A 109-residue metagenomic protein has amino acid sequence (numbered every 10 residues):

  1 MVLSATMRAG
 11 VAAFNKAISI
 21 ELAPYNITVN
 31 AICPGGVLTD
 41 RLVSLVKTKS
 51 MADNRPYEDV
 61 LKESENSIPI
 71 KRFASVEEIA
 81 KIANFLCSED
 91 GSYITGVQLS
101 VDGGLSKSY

Functional and structural regions predicted by a protein language model:
V2: Cytosolic ligand/metal-binding cores
M7-R8, N15: Active-site helix of classical SDR
N15-K16, A80-A83, C87: Short-chain dehydrogenase/reductase
L22-P24, V37, A74, C87: A short hydrophobic alpha-helix cap/turn motif
A23, T28, I94-G96: Short, small/polar-rich loop/turn modules that mediate ligand/substrate recognition or access, typified
P34-S44, T48: Short, flexible catalytic-loop segment of classical short-chain dehydrogenase/reductase
R55-P56, I68-I79: A conserved structural motif in NAD(P)-dependent oxidoreductases
N84, T95-Y109: Short C-terminal tail/terminal secondary-structure segment of NAD(P)H-dependent dehydrogenase/reductase domains
